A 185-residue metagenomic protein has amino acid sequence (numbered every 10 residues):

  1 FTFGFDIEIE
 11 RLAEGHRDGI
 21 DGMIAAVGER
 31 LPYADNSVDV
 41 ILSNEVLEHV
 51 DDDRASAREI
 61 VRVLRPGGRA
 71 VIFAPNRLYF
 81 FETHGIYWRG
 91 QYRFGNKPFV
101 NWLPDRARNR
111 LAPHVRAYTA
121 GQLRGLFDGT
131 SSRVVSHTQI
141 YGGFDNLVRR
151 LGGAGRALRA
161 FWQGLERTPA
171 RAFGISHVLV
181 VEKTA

Functional and structural regions predicted by a protein language model:
F1-T83, V178-K183: Conserved SAM-binding loop
D51-E59, R69-V180: S-adenosyl-L-methionine-dependent methyltransferase catalytic module, highlighting the catalytic core
